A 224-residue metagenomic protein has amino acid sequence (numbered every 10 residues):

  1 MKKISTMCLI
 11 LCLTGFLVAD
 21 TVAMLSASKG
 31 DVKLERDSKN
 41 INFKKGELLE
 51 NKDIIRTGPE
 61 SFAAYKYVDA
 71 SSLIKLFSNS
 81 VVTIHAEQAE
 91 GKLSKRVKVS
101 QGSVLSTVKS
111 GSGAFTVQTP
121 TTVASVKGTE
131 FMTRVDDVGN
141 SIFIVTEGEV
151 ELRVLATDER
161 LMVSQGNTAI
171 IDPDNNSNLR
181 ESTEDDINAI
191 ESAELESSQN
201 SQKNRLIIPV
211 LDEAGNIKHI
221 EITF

Functional and structural regions predicted by a protein language model:
K2-C8, C12-T21, K39-K45, E50 (+5 more regions): C-terminal interaction modules
D20-D37, G58-S61, S80, I84-E87 (+4 more regions): Glycine- and acidic-residue-biased ligand/ion/polar-headgroup-sensing regions
A70-S80: Short Gly/aromatic-enriched secondary-structure transition segments
V123: Active-site-proximal inter-transmembrane loops
